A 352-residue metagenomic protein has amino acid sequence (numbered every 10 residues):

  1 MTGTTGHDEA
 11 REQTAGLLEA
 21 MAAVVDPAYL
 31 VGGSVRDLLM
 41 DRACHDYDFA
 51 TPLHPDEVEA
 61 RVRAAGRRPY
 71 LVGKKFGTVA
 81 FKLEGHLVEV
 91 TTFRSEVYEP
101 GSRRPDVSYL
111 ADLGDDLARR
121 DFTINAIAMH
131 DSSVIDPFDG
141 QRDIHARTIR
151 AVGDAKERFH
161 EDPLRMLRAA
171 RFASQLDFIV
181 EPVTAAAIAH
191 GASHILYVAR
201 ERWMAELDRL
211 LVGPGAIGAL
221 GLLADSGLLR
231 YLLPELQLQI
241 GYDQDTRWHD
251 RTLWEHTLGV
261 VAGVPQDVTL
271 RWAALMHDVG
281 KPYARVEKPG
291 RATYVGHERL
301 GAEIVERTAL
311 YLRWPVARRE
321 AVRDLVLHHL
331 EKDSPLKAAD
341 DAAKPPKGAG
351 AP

Functional and structural regions predicted by a protein language model:
M1-P352: Catalytic cores of the polymerase beta-like nucleotidyltransferase superfamily and closely associated nucleotide
